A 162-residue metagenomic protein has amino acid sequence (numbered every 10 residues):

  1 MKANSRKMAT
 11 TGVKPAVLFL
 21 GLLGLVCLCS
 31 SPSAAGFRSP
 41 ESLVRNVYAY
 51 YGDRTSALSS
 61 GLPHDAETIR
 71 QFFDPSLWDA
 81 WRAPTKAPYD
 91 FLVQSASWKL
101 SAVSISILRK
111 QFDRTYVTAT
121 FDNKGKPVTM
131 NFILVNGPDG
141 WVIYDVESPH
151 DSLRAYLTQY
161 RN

Functional and structural regions predicted by a protein language model:
M1-G12: N-terminal secretory signal peptides that target proteins for export/translocation
A16-C27: Bacterial N-terminal signal peptides
C29-S31: N-terminal signal peptide c-region/cleavage motif recognized by signal peptidases
A35, Q71-K126: Surface-exposed, charged secondary-structure patches
R38-S56: Short, aromatic-enriched amphipathic alpha-helices that serve as compact interaction elements
T55-D65: Surface-exposed patches in mature extracellular/periplasmic domains of secreted proteins
R109-R114, K124-P127, D145-N162: Low-complexity, intrinsically disordered terminal/linker segments enriched in charged and Gly/Pro repeats
M130-V135: Hydrophobic/aromatic beta-strand elements that line small-molecule binding cavities or substrate pockets in beta-rich
